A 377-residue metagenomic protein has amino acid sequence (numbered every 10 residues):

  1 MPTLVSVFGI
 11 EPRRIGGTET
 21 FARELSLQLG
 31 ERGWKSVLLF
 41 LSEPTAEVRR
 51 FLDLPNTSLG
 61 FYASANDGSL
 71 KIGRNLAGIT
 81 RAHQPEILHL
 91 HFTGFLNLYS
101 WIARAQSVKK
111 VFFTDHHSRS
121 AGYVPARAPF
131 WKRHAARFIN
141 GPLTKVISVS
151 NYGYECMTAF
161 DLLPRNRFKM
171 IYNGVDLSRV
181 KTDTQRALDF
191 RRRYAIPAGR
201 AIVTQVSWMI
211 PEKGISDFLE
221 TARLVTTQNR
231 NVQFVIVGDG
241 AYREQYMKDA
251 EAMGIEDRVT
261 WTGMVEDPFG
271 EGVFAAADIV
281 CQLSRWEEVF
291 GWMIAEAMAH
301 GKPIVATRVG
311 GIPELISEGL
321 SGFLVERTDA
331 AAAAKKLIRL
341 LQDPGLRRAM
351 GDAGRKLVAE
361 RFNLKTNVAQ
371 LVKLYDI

Functional and structural regions predicted by a protein language model:
F8-G16, T20-K71, A241-R243: N-terminal strand-loop element at the rim of the active site of nucleotide-sugar-dependent glycosyltransferases
G16-L27, A201-L224, A241-M247, A331: A conserved mid-protein helix/loop that constitutes part of the nucleotide-sugar donor-binding site
F40, P303-A306, I316: Short hydrophobic beta-strand element within catalytic cores of glycosyltransferases and related nucleotide-activated
L90-L96, D115: Short His-centered aromatic/hydrophobic patch
Y152, G174: Carbohydrate-associated surface elements
R192, A332, R339, L346-E360 (+1 more regions): A short, well-ordered alpha-helix in the C-terminal region of glycosyltransferases
Y242-Q245, E256-E266, V273, F323-L324: Active-site donor-binding acidic/aromatic loop of nucleotide-activated sugar and phosphosugar transferases involved
E318-G319, F323-A330, R339-G345: Conserved acidic donor-binding segment of nucleotide-sugar-dependent glycosyltransferases
